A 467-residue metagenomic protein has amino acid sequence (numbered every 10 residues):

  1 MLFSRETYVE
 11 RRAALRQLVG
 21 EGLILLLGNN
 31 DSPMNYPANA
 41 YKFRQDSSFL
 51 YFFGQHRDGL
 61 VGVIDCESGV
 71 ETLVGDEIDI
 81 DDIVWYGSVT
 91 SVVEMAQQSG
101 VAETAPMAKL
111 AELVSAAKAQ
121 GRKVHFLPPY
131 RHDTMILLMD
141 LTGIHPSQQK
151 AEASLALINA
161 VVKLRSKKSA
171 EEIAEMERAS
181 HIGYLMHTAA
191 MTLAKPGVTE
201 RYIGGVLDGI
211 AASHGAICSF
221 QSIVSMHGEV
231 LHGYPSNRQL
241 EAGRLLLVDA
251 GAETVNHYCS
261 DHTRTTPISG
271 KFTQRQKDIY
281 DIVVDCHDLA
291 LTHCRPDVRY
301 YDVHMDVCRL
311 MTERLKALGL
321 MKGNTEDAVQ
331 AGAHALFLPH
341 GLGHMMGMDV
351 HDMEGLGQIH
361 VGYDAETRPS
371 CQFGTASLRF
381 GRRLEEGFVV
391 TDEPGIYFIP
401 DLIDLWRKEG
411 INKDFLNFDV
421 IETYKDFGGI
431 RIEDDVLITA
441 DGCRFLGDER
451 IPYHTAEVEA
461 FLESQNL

Functional and structural regions predicted by a protein language model:
M1-L467: Active-site neighborhoods and metal-handling regions in enzymes and metal-associated proteins
